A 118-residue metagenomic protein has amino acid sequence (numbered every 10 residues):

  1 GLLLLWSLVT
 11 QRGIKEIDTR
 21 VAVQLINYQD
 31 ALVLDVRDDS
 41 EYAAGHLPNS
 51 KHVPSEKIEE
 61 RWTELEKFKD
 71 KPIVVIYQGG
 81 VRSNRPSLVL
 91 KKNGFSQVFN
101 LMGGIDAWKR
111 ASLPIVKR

Functional and structural regions predicted by a protein language model:
G1-V21, L25-A31, D39-P72, V81-R118: Rhodanese-like catalytic fold shared by cysteine-dependent sulfurtransferases and DSP/PTP-type phosphatases
L34: Active-site flanking residues adjacent to catalytic metal/cofactor-binding acidic residues
I76-Y77: Metallo-beta-lactamase
